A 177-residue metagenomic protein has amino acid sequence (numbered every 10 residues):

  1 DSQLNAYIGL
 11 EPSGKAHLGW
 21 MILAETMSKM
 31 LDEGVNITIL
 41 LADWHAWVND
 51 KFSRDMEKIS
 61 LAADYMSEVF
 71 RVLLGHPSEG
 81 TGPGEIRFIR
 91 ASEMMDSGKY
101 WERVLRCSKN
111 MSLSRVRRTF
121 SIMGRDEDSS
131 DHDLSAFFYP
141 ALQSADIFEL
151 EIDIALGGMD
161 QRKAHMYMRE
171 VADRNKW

Functional and structural regions predicted by a protein language model:
D1-W177: NTP-dependent nucleotidyl-transfer catalytic core
